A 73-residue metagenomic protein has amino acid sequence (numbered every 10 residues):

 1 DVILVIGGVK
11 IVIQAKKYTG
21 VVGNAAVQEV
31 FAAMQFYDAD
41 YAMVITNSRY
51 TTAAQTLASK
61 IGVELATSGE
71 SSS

Functional and structural regions predicted by a protein language model:
V2-S73: Mixed-charge (Asp/Glu-Lys/Arg
